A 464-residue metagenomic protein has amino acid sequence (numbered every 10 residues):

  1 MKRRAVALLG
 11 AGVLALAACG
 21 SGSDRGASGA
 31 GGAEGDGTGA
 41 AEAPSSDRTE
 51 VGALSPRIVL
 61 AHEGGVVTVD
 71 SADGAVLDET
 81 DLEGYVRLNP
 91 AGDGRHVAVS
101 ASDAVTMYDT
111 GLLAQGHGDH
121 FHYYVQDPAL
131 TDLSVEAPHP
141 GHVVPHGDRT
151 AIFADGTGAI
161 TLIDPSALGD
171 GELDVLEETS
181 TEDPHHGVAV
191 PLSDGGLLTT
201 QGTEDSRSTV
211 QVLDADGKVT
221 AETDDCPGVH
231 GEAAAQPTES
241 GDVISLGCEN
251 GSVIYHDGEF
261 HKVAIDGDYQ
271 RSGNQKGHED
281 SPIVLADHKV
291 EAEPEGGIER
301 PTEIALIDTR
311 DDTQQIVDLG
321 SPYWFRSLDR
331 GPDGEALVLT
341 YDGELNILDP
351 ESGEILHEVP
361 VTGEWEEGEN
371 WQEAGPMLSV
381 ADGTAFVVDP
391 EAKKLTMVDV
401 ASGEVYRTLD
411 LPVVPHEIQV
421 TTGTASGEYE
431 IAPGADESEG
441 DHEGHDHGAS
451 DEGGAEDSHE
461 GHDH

Functional and structural regions predicted by a protein language model:
L9-G10, G20-V51, G461: Short, low-complexity, disordered segments immediately C-terminal to signal peptides in bacterial exported proteins
A15-A18: C-terminal motif of bacterial Sec signal peptides marking the signal peptidase cleavage site
E42-E50, L82-H96, P128-D148, E178-D194 (+5 more regions): Repeated scaffold domains used in trafficking and secretory/extracellular systems, primarily beta-propellers
D73-D81, V86, G116-V135, G169-T181 (+5 more regions): A short beta-strand motif characteristic of beta-propeller blades
H122-G247: Long, acidic/polar, low-complexity amphipathic helices and coiled-coil-like
E204-G331: Acidic, serine/threonine- and glycine-rich low-complexity intrinsically disordered segments that serve as flexible
E303-P390: Intrinsically disordered, low-complexity segments enriched in Gly and acidic/Ser/Thr residues that form flexible
P390-H442, D463-H464: Blade-level signature of beta-propeller repeat domains, shared across WD40, Kelch, NHL, RCC1 and BNR/Asp-box propellers
